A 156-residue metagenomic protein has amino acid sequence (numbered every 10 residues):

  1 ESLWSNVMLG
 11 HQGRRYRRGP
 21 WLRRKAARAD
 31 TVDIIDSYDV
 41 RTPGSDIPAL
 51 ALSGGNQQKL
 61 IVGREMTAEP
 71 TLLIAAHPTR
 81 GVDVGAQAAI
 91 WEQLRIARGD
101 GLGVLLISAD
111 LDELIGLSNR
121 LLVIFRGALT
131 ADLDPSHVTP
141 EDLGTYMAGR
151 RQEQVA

Functional and structural regions predicted by a protein language model:
E1-A156: Glycine-rich phosphate-binding loops of nucleotide-dependent enzymes
